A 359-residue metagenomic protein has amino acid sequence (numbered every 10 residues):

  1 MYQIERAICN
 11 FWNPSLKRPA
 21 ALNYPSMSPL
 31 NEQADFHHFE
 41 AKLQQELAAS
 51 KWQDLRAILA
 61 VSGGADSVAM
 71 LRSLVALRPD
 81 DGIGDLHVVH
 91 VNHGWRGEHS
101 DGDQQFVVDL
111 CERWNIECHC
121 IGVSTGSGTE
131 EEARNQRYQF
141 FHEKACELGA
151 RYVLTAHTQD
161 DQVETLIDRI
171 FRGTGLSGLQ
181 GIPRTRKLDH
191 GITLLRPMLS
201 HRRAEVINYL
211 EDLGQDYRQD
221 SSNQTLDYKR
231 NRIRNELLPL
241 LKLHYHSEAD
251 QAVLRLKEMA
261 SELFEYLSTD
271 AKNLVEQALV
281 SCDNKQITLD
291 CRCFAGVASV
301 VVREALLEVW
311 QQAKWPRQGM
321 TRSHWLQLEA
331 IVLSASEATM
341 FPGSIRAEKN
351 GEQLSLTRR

Functional and structural regions predicted by a protein language model:
M1-D66, R78, I83, H87 (+7 more regions): AMP-forming adenylation/ATP pyrophosphatase catalytic core
E5, W12, N23-E236: Core alpha/beta nucleotide-donor-binding catalytic domains of modification enzymes
K144-E147, H244, A313: Alpha-helical structural context
L240-A249: Conserved anion/nucleotide-ligand pocket segment
